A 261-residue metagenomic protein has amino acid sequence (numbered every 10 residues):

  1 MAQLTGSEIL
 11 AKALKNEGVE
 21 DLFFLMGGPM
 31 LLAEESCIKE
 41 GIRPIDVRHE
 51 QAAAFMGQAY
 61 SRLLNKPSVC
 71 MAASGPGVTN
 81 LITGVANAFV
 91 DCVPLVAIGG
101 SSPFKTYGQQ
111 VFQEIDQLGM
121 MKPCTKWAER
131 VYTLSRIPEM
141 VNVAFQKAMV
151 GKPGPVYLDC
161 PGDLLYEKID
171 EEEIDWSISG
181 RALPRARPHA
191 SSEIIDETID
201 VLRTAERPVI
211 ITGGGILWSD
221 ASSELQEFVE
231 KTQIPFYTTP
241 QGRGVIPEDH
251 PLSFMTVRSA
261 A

Functional and structural regions predicted by a protein language model:
M1-A261: N-terminal alpha/beta PP-like core and its mobile active-site loop of ThDP/TPP-dependent enzymes
